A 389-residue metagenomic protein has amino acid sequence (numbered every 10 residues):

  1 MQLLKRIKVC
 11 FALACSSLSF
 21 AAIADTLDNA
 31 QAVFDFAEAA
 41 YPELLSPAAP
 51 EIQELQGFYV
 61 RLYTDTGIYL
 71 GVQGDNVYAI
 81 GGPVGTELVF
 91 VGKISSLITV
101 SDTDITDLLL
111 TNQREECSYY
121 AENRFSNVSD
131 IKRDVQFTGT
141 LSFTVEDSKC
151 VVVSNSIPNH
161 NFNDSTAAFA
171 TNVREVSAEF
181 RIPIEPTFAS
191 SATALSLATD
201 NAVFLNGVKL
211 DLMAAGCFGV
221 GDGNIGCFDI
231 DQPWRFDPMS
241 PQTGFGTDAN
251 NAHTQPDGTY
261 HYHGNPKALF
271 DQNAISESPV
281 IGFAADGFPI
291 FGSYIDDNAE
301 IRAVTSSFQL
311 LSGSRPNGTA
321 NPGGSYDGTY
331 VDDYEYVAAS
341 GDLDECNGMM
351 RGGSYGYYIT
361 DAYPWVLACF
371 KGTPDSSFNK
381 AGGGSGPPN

Functional and structural regions predicted by a protein language model:
Q2-F11: Bacterial N-terminal signal peptides that target proteins for export
A22-D25: Boundary of Sec targeting at the N-terminus
V33-P241: Solvent-exposed N-terminal domain segments of exported/luminal and surface proteins
S177-E179, A198-D200, T247, D257-H261 (+5 more regions): Extracellular structured ligand-interaction cores
L205-K209, P256-F270, G352-P364: Extracellular/lumenal glycan-associated surfaces
K209-N250, S307-E345: Short, flexible domain-boundary/linker segments around small modular repeats
D286-F288, G292-S377, G382: Extended, compositionally biased non-globular segments
